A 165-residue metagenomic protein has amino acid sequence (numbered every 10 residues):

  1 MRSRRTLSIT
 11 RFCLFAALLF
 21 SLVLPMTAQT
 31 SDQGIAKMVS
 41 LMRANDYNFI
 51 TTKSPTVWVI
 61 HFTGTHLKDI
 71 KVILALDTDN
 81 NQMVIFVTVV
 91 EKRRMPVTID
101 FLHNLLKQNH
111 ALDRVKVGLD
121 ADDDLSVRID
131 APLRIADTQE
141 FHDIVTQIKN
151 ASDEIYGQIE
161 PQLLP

Functional and structural regions predicted by a protein language model:
M1-I9: N-terminal secretory signal peptides that target proteins for export/translocation
F12-P25: Bacterial N-terminal signal peptides
S31, A36, S40-R93: Ser/Thr-rich, low-complexity intrinsically disordered terminal regions
D32-A36, M95-P96, I135-H142: Soluble non-cytosolic domains of exported or imported proteins
A36-S40, A44, H142, T146 (+2 more regions): Solvent-exposed, polar/charged alpha-helical surfaces in well-ordered, non-transmembrane soluble domains, broadly
V84-D124: Short, internal acidic amphipathic alpha-helical interface segments that mediate docking to partner proteins
R114-A151: A short, solvent-exposed beta-edge/loop patch
E160-P165: Short, highly charged C-terminal tails/helix-capping segments
